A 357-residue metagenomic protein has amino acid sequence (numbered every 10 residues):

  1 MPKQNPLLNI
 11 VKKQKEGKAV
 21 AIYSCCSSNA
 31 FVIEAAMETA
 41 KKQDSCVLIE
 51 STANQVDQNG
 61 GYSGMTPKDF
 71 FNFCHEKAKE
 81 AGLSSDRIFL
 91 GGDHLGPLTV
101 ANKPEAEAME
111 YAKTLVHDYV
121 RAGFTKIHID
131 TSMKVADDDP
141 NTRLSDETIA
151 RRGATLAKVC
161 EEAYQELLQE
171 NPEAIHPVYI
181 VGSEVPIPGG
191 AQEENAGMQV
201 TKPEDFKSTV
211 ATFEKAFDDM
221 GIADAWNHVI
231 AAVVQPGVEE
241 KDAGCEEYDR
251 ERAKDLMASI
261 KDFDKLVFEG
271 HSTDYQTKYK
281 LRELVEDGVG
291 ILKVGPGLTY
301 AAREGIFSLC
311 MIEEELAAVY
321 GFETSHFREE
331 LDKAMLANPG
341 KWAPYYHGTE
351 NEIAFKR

Functional and structural regions predicted by a protein language model:
M1-I22: N-terminal amphipathic alpha-helix/helix-capping segment at the start of soluble metabolic enzymes
V20-S24, C46-E50, S85-G91, K126-H128 (+4 more regions): Structural preference for beta-strand elements that scaffold enzyme active sites
C25-V32, G61-F73, A101-D118, A150-R151: Glycine-rich anion/phosphate-binding loops
A35, P104-L115, Y275-D287: Catalytic cores of alpha/beta
A36, D93, D130, L284: Conserved, mostly hydrophobic/aromatic
L48-D93: Active-site cofactor/substrate anionic-group-binding motifs, chiefly glycine- and Lys/Arg-rich phosphate-binding loops
G96-K261: Helix-rich catalytic cores of soluble enzyme domains
M257, K261-R357: Flexible, acidic glycine-rich loops studded with aromatic residues
